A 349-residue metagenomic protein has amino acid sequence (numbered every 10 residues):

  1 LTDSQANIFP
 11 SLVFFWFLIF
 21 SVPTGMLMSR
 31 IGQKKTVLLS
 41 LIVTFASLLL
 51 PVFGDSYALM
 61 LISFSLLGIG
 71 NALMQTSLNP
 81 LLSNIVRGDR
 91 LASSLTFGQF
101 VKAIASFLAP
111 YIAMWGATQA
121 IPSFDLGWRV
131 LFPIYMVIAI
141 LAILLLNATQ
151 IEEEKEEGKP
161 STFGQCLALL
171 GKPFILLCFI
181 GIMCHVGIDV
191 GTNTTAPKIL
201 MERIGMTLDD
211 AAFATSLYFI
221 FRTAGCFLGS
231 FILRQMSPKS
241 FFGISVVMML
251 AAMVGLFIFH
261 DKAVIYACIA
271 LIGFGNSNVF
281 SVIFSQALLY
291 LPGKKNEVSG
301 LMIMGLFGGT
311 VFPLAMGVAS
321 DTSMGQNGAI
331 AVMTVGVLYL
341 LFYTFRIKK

Functional and structural regions predicted by a protein language model:
I8-M26, S216-L228: Central cavity-lining transmembrane alpha-helices of secondary-active solute carriers, predominantly the Major
G32, F53-A58, G205, S237 (+2 more regions): Helix-breaking motifs and short loop linkers at transmembrane-helix boundaries and internal kinks in secondary membrane
K34-V37, M60, F242: Primarily marks hydrophobic transmembrane alpha-helices of the MFS/SLC 12-helix fold
I42-D55, M248-H260: C-terminal ends and interior cores of transmembrane alpha-helices in multi-pass membrane transporters/permeases
S63-F100: Cytoplasmic helix-loop-helix junction between adjacent transmembrane helices in 12-TM secondary transporters
L73-R87, S277-P292: Intracellular juxtamembrane helix-capping segments at the cytosolic ends of symmetry-related transmembrane helices
D89, S93-Q150: Helix-loop-helix hairpin linking two adjacent transmembrane segments in secondary transporters
L169-S216, I220-C226: Extracytoplasmic gate region of multi-pass secondary transporters
